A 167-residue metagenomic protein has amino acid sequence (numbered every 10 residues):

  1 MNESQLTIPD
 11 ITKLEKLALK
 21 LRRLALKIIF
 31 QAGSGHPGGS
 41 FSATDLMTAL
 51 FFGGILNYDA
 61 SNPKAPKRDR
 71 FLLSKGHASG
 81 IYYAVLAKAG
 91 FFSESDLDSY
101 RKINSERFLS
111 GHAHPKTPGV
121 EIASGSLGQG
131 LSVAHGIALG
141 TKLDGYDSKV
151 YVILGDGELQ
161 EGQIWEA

Functional and structural regions predicted by a protein language model:
M1-L14: Non-catalytic, mobile gating and regulatory segments of ester bond hydrolases
K13, S34-G35, R70, G155: Conserved aromatic-histidine-acidic binding/catalytic patches
K13-K16, G128: Short, surface-exposed alpha-helical recognition segments that flank or form part of ligand/macromolecule-binding
A18-S34: N-terminal capping segment at the start of a domain
A25-I28, F41-A167: Cofactor-binding active-site loop characterized by glycine-rich and histidine/acidic residues
G33-F41: Structural motif
